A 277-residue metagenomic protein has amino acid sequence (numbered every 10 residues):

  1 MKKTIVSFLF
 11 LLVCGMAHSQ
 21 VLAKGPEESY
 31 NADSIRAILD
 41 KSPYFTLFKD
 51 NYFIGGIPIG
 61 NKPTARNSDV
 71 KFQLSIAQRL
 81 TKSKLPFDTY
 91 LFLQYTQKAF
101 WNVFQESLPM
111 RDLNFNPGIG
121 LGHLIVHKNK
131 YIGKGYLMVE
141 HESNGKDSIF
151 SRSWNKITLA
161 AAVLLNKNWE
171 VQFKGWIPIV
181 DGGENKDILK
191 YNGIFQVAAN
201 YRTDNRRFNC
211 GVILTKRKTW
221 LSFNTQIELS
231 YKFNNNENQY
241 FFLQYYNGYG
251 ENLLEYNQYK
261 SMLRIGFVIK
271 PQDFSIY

Functional and structural regions predicted by a protein language model:
M1-R36, F274-Y277: Cleavable N-terminal export/targeting peptides
V21-T89, F100-N102: Solvent-exposed N-terminal domain segments of exported/luminal and surface proteins
A23, L47-G56, K82-D204, V212-L214 (+3 more regions): Outer-membrane pore/translocation modules
D69, Q73-S75, N116-G118, T158 (+3 more regions): Membrane-embedded beta-strand positions in outer-membrane beta-barrel channels/transporters
N205-C210, K216-F242: Long, repeat-rich segments with strong aromatic
K232, Q239-N247, E251-L253, R264-V268: C-terminal membrane-adjacent module
K260-Y277: Outer-membrane beta-barrel "beta-signal"
